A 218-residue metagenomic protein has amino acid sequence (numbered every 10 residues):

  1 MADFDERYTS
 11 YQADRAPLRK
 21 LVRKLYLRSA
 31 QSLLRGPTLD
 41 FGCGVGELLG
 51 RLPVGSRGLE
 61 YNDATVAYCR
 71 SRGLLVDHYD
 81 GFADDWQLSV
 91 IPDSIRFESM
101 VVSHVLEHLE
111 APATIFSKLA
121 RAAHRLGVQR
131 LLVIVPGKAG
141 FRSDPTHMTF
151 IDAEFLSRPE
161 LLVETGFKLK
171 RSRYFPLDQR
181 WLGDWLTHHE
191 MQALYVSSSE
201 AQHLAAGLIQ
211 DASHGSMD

Functional and structural regions predicted by a protein language model:
M1-I95, S99, T114-F116, A153-E154 (+3 more regions): Conserved N-terminal segment of class I S-adenosyl-L-methionine
E47-G50, A139-S143: Short catalytic/ligand-binding loop motif for oxyanion handling, primarily in non-cytosolic enzymes, centered on
L52, A122-L126: Short, conserved loop/helix-junction motifs that constitute active-site signature segments in enzyme catalytic cores
S99-A111: A short SAM/SAH-binding and catalytic strip from SAM-dependent methyltransferases
L109-R121: A short, conserved alpha-helix within the catalytic core of class I
G127-P136: Conserved beta-strand signature within the Rossmann-like core of class I S-adenosyl-L-methionine
G140-P159: Acceptor-substrate binding/catalytic loop of class I
